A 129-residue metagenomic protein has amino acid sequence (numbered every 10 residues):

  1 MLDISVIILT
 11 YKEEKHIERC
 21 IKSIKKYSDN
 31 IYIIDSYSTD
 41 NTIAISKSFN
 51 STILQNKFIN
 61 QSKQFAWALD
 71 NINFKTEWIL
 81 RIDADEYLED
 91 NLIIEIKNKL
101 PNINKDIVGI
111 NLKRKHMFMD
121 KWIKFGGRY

Functional and structural regions predicted by a protein language model:
M1-S23: N-proximal low-complexity "stem/linker" segments adjacent to membrane-targeting elements
E18, D40-F49, N91-L92: Acidic helix N-cap motif at the loop->helix transition within catalytic regions of sugar-transfer enzymes
K22-I31: Short, acidic, metal-binding catalytic loop of nucleotide-sugar glycosyltransferases
S23, D35-A44, D83: A conserved acidic beta->alpha catalytic loop
S36, N56, T76, I82-E86 (+1 more regions): Short acidic donor-binding/metal-coordinating loop in glycosyltransferase active sites
N56-Q64: A short, glycine-/small-residue-rich helix N-cap motif at loop->alpha-helix starts within glycosyltransferase
Q61, E77, Y87, N91-K124: Conserved donor NDP-sugar-binding/catalytic core segment of glycosyltransferases
A66-W78: Active-site nucleotide-sugar/metal-binding loop of Leloir-type enzymes
